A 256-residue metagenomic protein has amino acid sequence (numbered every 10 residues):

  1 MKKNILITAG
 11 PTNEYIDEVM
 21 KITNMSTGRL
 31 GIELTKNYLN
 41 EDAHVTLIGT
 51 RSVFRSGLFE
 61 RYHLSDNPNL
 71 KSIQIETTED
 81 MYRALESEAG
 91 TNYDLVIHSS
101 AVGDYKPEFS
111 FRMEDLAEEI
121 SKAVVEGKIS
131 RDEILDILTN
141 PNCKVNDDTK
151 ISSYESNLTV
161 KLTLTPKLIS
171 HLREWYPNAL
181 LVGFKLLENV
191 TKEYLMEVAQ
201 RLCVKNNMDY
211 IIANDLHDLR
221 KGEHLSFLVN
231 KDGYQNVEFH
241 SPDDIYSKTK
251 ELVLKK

Functional and structural regions predicted by a protein language model:
M1-K256: A cross-family phosphate/adenosyl-ligand binding-site feature
